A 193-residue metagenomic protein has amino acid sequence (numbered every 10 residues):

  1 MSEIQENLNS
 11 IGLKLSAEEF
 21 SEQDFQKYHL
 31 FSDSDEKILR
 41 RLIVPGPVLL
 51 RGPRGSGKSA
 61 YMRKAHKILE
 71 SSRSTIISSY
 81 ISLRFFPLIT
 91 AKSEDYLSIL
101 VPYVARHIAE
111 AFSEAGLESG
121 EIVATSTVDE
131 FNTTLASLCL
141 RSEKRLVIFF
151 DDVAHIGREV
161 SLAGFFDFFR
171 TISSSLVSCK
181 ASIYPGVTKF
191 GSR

Functional and structural regions predicted by a protein language model:
M1-S56, A60-S71: Walker A/P-loop-proximal flanking segment of P-loop NTPase domains
P45-G46, S74-I77, K144, S175-S178: Short glycine-/polar-rich loops that comprise or flank the Walker A/P-loop and associated switch/sensor motifs
G57, P87-L88, V153-R158: Short acidic, S/G/P-rich loop/turn micro-motifs used as interaction or catalytic elements
R63, Y96-Y103, D129, L162-F168: Well-ordered, non-membrane alpha-helical segments in soluble/globular domains
S72-S93: Conserved catalytic segments around the Walker B and adjacent sensor/switch elements of P-loop NTPase domains
F85-L88, P185-K189: Conserved nucleotide-binding/hydrolysis micro-motifs of P-loop NTPases
F86-E118: Conserved NTP-binding/hydrolysis module of P-loop NTPases
S126-Y184, G191-S192: Conserved Walker B catalytic segment
